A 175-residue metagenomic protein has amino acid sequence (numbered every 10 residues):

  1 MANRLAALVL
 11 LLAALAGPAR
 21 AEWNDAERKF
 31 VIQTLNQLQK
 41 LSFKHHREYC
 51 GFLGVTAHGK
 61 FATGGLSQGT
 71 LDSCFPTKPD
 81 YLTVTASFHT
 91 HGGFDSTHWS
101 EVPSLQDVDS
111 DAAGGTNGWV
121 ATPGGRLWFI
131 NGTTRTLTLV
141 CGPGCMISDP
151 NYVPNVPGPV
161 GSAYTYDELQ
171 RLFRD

Functional and structural regions predicted by a protein language model:
M1-R4: Positively charged n-region of N-terminal signal peptides that target proteins for export
A6-L15: Bacterial N-terminal signal peptides
L11, K60-F61, L137: Predominantly a core beta-strand signature of beta-propeller blades across repeat-based propeller domains
G17-A21: Sec/Tat signal peptide C-region and signal peptidase I cleavage site
E22-G64: N-terminal secretory signal peptides
E22-N24, C74-A86, T90-D175: Active-site-proximal loop/helix of nucleotide/amide-processing enzymes and allied scaffolds
L66-S67, T133: Residue-level structural signal for beta-strand termini and adjacent loop
S67-T70, T77: Catalytic phosphate/metal-binding cores of nucleic-acid and nucleotide-processing enzymes, i.e., regions that mediate
